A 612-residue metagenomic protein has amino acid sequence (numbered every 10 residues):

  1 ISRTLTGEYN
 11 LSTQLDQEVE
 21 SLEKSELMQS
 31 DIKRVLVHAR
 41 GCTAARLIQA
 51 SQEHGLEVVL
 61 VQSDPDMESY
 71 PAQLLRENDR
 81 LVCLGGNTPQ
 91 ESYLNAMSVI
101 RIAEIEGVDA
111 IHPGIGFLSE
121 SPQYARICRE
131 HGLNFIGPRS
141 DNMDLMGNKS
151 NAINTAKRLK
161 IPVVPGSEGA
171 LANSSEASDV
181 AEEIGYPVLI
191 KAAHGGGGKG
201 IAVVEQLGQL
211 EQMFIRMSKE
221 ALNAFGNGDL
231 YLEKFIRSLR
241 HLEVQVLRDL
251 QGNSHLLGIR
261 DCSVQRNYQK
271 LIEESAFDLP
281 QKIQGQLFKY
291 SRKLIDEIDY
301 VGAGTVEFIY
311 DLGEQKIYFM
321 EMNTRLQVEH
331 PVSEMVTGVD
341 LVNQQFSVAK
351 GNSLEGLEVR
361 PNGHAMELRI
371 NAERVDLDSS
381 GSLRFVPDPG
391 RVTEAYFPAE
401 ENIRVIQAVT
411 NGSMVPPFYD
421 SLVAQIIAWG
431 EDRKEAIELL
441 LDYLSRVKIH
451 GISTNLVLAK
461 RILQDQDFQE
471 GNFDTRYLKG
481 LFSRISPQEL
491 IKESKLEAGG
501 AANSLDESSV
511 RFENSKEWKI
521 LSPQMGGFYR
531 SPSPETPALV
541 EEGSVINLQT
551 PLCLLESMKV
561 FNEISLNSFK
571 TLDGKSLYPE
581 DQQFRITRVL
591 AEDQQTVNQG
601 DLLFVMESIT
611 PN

Functional and structural regions predicted by a protein language model:
I1-R158, L171-D179, N598: ATP-binding N-terminal substructure of ATP-dependent carboxylate-amine bond-forming enzymes
G7-E26, S30-A45, Q49-V58, L81-C83 (+5 more regions): ATP-dependent carboxylate activation and anion-phosphoryl transfer catalytic cores that bind Mg-ATP to form
R40-G41, Q62-D66, G86, I115-G116 (+9 more regions): Short, ordered loop/turn segments at secondary-structure junctions
D64, N472-S483, P487, Q595-N612: Acidic, glycine-rich catalytic/binding loops that coordinate metals and/or anionic ligands
Y93-A96, E106-S174, V180-L210, R216-G228 (+4 more regions): Hydrophobic, well-structured modules enriched for small/aliphatic residues and gly/pro motifs, marking either
Y186, N362-M366, K516-W518, Q524: Short structural boundary motif marking the start of a folded domain
A502-L521: PDZ/PDZ-like peptide-tail recognition elements
K516-N612: Structured functional modules or segments
